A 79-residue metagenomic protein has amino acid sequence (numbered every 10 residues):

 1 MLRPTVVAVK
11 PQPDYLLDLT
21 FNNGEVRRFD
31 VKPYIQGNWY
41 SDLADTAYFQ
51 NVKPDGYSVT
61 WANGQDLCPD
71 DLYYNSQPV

Functional and structural regions predicted by a protein language model:
M1-V79: Motif-centric detector for short Cys/His coordination patterns
